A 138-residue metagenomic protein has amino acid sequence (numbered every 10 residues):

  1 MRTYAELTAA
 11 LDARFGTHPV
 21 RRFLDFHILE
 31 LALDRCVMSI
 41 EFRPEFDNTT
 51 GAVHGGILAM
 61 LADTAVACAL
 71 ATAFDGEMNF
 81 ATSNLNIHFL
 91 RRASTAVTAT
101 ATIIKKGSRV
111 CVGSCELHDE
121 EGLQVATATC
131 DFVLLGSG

Functional and structural regions predicted by a protein language model:
M1-G138: Terminal targeting signals and extreme-terminal segments of soluble enzymes
